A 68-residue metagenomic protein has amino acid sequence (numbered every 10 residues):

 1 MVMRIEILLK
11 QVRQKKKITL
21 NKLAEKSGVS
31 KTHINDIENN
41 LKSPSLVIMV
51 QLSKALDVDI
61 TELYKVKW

Functional and structural regions predicted by a protein language model:
M1-K15: A short, Lys/Arg-rich alpha-helix, primarily the initiator
K10, N21, V50: Residues within the helices of the helix-turn-helix
R13, A24, S53: The alpha-helix within a helix-turn-helix
Q14, G28, N39-L41, V50 (+1 more regions): Residue-level detection of the helix-turn-helix DNA-binding "recognition helix"
K17-D36: Short alpha-helical DNA-recognition segment
V47-E62: DNA major-groove recognition helix of helix-turn-helix/homeodomain DNA-binding modules
E62-W68: Short amphipathic recognition helices of helix-turn-helix/homeodomain-type DNA-binding modules
